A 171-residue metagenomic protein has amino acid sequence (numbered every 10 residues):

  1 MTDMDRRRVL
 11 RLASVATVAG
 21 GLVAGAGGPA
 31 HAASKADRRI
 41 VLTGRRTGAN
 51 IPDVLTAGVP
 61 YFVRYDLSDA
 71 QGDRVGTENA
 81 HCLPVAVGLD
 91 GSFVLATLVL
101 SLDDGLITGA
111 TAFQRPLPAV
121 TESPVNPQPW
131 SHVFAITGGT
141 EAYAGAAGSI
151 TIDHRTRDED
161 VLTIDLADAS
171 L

Functional and structural regions predicted by a protein language model:
D3-D5, R11-A16, G21, G25 (+1 more regions): Targeting-peptide/extracellular-domain and disordered-appendage signature
